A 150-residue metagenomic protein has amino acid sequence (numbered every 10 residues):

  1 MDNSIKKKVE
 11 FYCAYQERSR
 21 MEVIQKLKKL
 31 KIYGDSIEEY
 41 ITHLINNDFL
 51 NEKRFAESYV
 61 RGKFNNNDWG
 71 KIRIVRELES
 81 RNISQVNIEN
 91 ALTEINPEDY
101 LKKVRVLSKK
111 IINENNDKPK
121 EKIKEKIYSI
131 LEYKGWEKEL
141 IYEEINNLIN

Functional and structural regions predicted by a protein language model:
M1-N150: An alpha-helical, amphipathic repeat domain used for nucleic-acid recognition, typified by the mTERF helical solenoid
